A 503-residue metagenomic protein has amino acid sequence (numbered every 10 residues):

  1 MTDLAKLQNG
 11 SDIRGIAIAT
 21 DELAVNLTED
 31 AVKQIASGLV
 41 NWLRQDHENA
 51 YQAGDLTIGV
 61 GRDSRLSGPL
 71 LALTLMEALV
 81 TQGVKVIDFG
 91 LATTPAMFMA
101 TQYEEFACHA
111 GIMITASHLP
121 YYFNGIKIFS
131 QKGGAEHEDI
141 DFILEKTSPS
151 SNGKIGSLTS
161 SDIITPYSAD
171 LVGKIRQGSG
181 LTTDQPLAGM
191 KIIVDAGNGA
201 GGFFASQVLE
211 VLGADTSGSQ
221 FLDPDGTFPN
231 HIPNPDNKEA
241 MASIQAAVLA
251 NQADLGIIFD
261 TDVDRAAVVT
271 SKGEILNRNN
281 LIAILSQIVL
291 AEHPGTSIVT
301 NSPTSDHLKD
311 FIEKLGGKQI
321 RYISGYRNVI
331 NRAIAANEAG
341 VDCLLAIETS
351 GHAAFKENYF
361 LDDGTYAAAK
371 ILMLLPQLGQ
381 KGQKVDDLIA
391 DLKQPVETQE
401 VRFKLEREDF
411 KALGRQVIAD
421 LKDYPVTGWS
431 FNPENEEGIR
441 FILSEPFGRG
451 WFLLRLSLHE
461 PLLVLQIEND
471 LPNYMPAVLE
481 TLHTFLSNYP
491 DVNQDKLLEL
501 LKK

Functional and structural regions predicted by a protein language model:
M1-D21, Q131-N152, L255-D260: Short, compositionally biased "basic patch" segments
M1-L75, T81-Q82, S160-I192: An N-terminal, well-structured beta->alpha segment
N41, Q45-Q52, L56-F123, Q207-V269: N-terminal small/polar loop signature for handling phosphorylated ligands or for N-terminal nucleophile
F89-T94, E145-I175, Q185, T270-T349 (+1 more regions): Proline/glycine-rich low-complexity loops and linkers
E105, Y122-V248: Gly/Ser/Thr-enriched, mixed-charge loops and adjacent short helices that form phosphate/oxyanion-binding elements
Y121-K146, V269-L285, N358-A369, L375: A short, gly/pro- and small-residue-rich
H293-K503: Phosphate-binding and adjacent anionic-ligand microenvironments
